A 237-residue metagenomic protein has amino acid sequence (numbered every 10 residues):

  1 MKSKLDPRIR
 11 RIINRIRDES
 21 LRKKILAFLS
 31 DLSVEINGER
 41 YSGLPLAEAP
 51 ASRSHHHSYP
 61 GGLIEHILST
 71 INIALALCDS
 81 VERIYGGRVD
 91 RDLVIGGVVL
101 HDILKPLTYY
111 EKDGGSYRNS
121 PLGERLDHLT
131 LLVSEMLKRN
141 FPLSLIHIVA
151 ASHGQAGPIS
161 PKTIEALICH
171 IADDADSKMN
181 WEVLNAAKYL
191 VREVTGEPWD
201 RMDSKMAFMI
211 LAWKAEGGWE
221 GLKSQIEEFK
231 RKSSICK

Functional and structural regions predicted by a protein language model:
M1-R118: Acidic/His-rich, divalent-metal-binding segments that scaffold phosphate/diphosphate chemistry
R8-I16, I25-L32, I168-I171, A175 (+6 more regions): Generic structural signal of hydrophobic/aromatic residues within well-ordered alpha-helices of folded domains
I13, D18, L104, S177 (+2 more regions): Intrinsic structural disorder/low-complexity segments
R15, D31-G38, S80, K138 (+3 more regions): A structural signal for alpha-helix termini and helix-coil/disorder junctions
S20-K24, N37, G157, N180-V183 (+1 more regions): Residue-level signal for secondary-structure boundary elements
S54-H56, E65, N72, R83-R192: Divalent metal-dependent catalytic cores for phosphoryl transfer on phosphate-bearing substrates
G115-K138, K188-C236: Divalent-cation-assisted or electrostatically stabilized phosphate/pyrophosphate-binding catalytic cores
